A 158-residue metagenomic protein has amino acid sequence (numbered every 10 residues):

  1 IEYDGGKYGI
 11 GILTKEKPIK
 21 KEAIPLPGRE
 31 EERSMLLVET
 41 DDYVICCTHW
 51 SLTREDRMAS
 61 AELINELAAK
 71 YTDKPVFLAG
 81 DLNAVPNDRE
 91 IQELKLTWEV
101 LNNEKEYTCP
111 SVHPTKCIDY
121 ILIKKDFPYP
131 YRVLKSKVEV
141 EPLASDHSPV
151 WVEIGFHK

Functional and structural regions predicted by a protein language model:
I1-E2, L13-E16, D41, C47-S51 (+3 more regions): Active-site-proximal beta-strand/loop segments in catalytic clefts of secreted hydrolases
I1-Y43, L134-V140: Structured beta-strand-rich core segments of catalytic domains in phosphoester-bond hydrolases
G6, R57-A61, T115: Solvent-exposed, acidic/flexible segments
E22-L26, D56, A69-F77, N83-K158: Metal-dependent phosphoester-hydrolase catalytic domains
E32-L36, D56-A59, A144-S145: A short, polar/proline- and glycine-enriched secondary-structure boundary/capping micro-motif
S60-I64, E90: Stable alpha-helical elements in mature extracytoplasmic
